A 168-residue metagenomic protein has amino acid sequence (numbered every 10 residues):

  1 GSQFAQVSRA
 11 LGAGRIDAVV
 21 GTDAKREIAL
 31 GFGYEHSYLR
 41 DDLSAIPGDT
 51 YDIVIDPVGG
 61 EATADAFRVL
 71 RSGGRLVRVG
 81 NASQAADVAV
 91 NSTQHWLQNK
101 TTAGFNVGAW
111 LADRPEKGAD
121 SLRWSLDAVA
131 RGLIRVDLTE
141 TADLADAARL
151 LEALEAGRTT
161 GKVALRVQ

Functional and structural regions predicted by a protein language model:
G1, R26, T63-A64, A148: Short, well-ordered alpha-helical microsegments
G1-D41: Mid-domain Rossmann-like dinucleotide-binding core that forms the NAD(H)/NADP(H) cofactor-binding site
G12-A13, E61-R131, V167: Glycine-rich phosphate-binding loop and adjacent beta-alpha segment of Rossmann(oid) nucleotide-cofactor-binding
D17-D23, P57-G60, T141: Glycine-rich beta-to-alpha transition loops that act as phosphate-gripper elements at the mouths of alpha/beta enzyme
G21-A24, R40-A45, G80-Q84, G108: Short, acidic/turn-prone active-site loops that include or flank metal/cofactor- and phosphate-binding residues
I46-I53: A short acidic, Gly/Pro-enriched loop at the edge of an enzyme's catalytic core that lines a small-molecule cofactor
V54-I55, V77: N-terminal Rossmann-like NAD(P) cofactor-binding module of classical short-chain dehydrogenase/reductase
P115-Q168: C-terminal hydrophobic helical "lid"/dimerization subdomain of Rossmann-like NAD(P)H-dependent oxidoreductases
